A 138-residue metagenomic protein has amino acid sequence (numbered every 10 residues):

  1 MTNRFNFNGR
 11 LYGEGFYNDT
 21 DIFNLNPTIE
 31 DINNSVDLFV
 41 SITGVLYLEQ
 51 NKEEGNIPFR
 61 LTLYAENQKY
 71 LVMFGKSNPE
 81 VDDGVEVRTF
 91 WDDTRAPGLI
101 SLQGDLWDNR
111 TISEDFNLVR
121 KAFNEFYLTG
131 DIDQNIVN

Functional and structural regions predicted by a protein language model:
M1-S41, K69, M73-N138: Acidic, proline/glycine-rich low-complexity IDRs
N6, Y47, R60-T62: Ser/Thr- (and often Asn-) enriched beta-sheet segments in non-cytosolic proteins
S41-Y47: Short, hydrophobic/aromatic-rich segments at coil-to-beta transitions
G55-E66: Broad, structure-driven detector of short, well-ordered beta-strand segments within folded domains
